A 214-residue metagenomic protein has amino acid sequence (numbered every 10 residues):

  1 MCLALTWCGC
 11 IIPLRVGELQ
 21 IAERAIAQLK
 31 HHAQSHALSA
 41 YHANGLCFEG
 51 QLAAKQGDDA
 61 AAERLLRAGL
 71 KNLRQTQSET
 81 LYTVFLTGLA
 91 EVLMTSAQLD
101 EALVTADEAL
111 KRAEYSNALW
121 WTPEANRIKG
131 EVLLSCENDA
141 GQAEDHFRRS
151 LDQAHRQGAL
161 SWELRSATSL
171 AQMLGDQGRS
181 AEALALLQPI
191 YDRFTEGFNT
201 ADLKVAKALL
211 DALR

Functional and structural regions predicted by a protein language model:
M1-R214: Helix-coil-helix junctions within alpha-helical repeat/solenoid scaffolds
